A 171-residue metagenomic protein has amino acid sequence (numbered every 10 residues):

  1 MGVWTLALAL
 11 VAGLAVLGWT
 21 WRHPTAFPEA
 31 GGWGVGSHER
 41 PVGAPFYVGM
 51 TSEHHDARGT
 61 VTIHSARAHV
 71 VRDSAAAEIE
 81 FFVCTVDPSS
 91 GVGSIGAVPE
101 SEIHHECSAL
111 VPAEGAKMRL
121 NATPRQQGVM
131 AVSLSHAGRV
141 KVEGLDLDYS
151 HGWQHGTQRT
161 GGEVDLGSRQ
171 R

Functional and structural regions predicted by a protein language model:
M1-A7, A12-R171: Non-catalytic macromolecular-recognition regions in eukaryotic signaling proteins
